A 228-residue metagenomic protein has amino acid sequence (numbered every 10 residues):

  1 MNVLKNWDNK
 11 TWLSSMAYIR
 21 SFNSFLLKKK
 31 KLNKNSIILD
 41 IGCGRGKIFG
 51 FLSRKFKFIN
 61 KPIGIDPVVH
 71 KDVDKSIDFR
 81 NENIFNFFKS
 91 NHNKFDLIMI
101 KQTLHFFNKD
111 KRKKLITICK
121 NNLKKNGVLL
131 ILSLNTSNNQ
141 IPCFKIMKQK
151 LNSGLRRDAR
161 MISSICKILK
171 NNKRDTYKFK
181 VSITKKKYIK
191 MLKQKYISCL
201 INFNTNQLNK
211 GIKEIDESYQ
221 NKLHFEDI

Functional and structural regions predicted by a protein language model:
M1-R20: Class I SAM-dependent methyltransferase Rossmann-like catalytic core, especially the SAM/SAH-binding loop
A17-K34, F51: Conserved alpha-helix/loop element of class I SAM-dependent methyltransferases that forms part of the SAM/SAH-binding
L39, G44-F87: Class I SAM-dependent methyltransferase SAM/SAH-binding core
M99: A conserved beta-strand element that flanks and buttresses the S-adenosyl-L-methionine
K113-K125: A short glycine-rich, Lys/Arg-flanked "PGG" loop and its adjoining helix->strand segment in the class I
L130-R157: Conserved class I S-adenosyl-L-methionine
L155-K170: Short alpha-helix
K173-I228: Conserved Class I S-adenosyl-L-methionine
